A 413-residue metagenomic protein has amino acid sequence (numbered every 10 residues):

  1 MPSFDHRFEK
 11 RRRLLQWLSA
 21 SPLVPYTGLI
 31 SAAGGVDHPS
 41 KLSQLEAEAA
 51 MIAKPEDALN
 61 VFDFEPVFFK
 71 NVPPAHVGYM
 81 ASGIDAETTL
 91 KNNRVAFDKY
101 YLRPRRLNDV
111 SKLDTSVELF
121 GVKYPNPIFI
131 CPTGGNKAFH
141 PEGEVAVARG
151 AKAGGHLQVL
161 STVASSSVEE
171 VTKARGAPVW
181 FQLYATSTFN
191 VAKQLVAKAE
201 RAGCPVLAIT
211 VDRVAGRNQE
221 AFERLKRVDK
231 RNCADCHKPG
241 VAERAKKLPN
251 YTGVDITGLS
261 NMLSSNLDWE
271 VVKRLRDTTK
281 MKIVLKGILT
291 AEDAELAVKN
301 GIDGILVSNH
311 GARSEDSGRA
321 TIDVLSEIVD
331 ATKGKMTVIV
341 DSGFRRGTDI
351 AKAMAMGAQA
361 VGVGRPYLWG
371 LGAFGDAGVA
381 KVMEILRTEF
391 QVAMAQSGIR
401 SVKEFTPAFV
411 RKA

Functional and structural regions predicted by a protein language model:
M1-K10: N-terminal secretory signal peptides
K10-T27: N-terminal export leaders
H38-G121, V228-L267, K403-F405: An N-cap/entry alpha-helix motif that binds or orients negatively charged groups
P73, I130, A151, I209 (+4 more regions): Conserved, mostly hydrophobic/aromatic
Y124-S161: Glycine-rich active-site/cofactor-binding loop and its immediate structural neighborhood
V168-G176, V298: Acidic (Asp/Glu)-rich catalytic clusters
Q194-V340, M356-A358: Alpha/beta enzyme core
E327, G372-F390: C-terminal helical cap(s) of enzyme catalytic domains, especially alpha/beta-barrels
